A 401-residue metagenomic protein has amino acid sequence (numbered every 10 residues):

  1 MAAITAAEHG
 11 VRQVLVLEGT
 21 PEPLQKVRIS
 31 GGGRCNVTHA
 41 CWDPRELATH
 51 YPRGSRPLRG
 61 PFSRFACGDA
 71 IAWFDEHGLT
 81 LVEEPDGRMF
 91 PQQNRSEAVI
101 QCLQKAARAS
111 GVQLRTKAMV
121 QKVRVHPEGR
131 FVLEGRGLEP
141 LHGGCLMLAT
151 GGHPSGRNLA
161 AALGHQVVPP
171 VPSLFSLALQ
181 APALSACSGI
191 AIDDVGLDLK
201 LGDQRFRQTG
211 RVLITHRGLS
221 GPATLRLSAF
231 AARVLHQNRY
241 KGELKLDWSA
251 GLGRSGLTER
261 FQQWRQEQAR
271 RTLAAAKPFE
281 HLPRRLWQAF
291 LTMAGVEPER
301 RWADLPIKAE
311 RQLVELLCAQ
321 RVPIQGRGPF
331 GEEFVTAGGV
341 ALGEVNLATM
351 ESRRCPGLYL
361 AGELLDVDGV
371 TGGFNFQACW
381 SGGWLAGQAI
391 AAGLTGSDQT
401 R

Functional and structural regions predicted by a protein language model:
M1-V16, G383-A391: N-terminal Rossmann-like FAD-binding beta1-loop-alpha1 element of flavoenzymes
L15-L17, V120-Q121, E139-H153, L159-A162 (+3 more regions): Short hydrophobic core segments
G19-P23, R28-I29, V37-P44, T80 (+2 more regions): An anion/pyrophosphate-binding glycine-rich loop and adjacent beta-alpha core in soluble alpha-beta enzymes
G19-Q113: Conserved N-terminal/central alpha/beta ligand/cofactor-binding core
M89-S96, F175-P182, R327-E344: Flavin (FAD/FMN) cofactor-binding core of flavoprotein oxidoreductases
T116, A289-D368: A glycine-rich dinucleotide-binding beta-alpha-beta segment and adjacent secondary-structure elements that constitute
T116-R130: A conserved short coil-to-beta-strand element within the FAD-binding core of flavoproteins
C145, A149-L163, V367-G396: A conserved FAD-binding loop/helix module that cradles the flavin
